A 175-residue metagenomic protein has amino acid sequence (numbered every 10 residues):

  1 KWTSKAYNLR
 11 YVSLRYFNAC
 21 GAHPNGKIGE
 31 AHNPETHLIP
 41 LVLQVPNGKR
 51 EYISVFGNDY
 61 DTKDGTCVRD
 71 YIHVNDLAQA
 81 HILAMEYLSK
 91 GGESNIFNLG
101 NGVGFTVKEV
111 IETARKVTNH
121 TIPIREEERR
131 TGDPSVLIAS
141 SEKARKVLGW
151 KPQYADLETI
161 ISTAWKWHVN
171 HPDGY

Functional and structural regions predicted by a protein language model:
K1-C20, P40-R50: Active-site Tyr-X1-5-Lys
K1-Y7, F17-N33, G57-G65: Active-site "gating" loop of Rossmann-like NAD(P)-dependent oxidoreductase/epimerase domains
L38-Y175: C-terminal substrate-binding subdomain of Rossmann-fold SDR/epimerase-dehydratase oxidoreductases
